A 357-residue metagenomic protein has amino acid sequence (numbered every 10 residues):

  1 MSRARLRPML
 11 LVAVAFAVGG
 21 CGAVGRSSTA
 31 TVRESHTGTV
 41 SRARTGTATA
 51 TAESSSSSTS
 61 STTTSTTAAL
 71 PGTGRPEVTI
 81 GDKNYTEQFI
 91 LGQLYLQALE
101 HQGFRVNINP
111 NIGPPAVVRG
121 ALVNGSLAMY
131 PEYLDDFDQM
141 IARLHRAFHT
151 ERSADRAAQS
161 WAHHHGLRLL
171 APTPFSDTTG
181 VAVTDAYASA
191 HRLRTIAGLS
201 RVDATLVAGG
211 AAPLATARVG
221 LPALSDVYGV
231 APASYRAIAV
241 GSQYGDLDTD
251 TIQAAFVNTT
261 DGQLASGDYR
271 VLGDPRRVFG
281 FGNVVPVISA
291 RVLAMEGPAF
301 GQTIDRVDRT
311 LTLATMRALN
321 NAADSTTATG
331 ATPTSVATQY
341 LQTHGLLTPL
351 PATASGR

Functional and structural regions predicted by a protein language model:
A17-G20: C-terminal motif of bacterial Sec signal peptides marking the signal peptidase cleavage site
G22-G25: Bacterial signal peptide processing site
S28-A69: Extracellular mucin-like PTS domains
G74-E87, R105-P110, A204-G209: Short, well-ordered beta-strand elements
N107-G120, A233-G245: Short helix-initiation/N-cap motifs at beta->coil->alpha
I141-T150, D155-L170, T249-T251, Q263-R277: Ligand-binding "clamshell"
T150-A208, A290, R309-L313: A conserved helix-loop-strand patch within extracytoplasmic ligand-binding domains of the periplasmic binding
T205-P275, G356: Ligand-binding pocket segment of bilobal, Venus flytrap-like solute-binding proteins
